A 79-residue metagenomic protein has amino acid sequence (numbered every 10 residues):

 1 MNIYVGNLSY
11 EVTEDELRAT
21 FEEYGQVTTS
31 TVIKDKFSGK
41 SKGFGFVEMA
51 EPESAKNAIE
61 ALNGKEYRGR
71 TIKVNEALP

Functional and structural regions predicted by a protein language model:
M1-E76: Canonical RRM/RBD RNA-binding surface and closely related RRM-like beta-sheet modules in eukaryotic RNA-binding proteins
P79: Arg/Lys-rich, often Gly-containing low-complexity segments of ribosomal proteins
